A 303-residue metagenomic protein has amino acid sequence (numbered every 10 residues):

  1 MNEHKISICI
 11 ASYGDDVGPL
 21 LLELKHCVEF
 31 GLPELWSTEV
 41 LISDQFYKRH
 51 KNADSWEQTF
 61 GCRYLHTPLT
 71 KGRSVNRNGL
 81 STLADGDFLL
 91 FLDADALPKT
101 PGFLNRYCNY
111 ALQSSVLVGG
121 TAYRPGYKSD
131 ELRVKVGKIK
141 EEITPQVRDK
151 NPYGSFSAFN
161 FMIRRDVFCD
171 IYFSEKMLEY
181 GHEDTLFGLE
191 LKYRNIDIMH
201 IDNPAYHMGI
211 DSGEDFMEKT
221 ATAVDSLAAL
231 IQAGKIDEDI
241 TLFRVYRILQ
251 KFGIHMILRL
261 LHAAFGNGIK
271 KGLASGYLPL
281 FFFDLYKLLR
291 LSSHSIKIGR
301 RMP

Functional and structural regions predicted by a protein language model:
M1-H26: N-proximal low-complexity "stem/linker" segments adjacent to membrane-targeting elements
L24-H66: Acidic donor-binding segment of Leloir-type glycosyltransferases
A53, T67-A84: Glycine-rich, basic loop-to-helix element that forms the pyrophosphate-binding segment of sugar-nucleotide handling
L89: Short aromatic/hydrophobic "clamp" motif used to bind/position activated sugar donors
L97, P101-L132: Conserved donor NDP-sugar-binding/catalytic core segment of glycosyltransferases
T144-I163, E179-Y180: A recurrent flexible, glycine/aromatic-enriched loop bordering the glycosyltransferase active site that acts as
E179-F187: Acidic donor-binding loop at a coil-to-helix junction in glycosyltransferase catalytic cores that engages
T222, D239-P303: Non-catalytic, C-terminal membrane-associated alpha-helical segments of glycosyltransferases
